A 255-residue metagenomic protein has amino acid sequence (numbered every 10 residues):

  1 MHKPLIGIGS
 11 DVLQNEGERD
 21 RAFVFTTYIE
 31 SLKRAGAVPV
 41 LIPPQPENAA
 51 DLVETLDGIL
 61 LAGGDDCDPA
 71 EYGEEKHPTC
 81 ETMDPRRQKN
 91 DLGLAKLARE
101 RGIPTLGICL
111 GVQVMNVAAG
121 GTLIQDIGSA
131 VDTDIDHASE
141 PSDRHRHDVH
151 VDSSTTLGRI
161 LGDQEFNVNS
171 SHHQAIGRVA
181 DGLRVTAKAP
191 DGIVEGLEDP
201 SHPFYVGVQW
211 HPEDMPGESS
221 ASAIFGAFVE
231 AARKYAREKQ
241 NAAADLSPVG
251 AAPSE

Functional and structural regions predicted by a protein language model:
M1-L106, V117, I124, G128-L161 (+4 more regions): N-terminal beta1-alpha1 cap of cysteine-dependent amidohydrolase-like domains
C109: Conserved G/P- and acidic residue-centered "switch" motifs that form tight phosphate/ATP-binding loops in soluble
V206-W210: Active-site-proximal beta-strand elements of phosphoester/diester hydrolases
